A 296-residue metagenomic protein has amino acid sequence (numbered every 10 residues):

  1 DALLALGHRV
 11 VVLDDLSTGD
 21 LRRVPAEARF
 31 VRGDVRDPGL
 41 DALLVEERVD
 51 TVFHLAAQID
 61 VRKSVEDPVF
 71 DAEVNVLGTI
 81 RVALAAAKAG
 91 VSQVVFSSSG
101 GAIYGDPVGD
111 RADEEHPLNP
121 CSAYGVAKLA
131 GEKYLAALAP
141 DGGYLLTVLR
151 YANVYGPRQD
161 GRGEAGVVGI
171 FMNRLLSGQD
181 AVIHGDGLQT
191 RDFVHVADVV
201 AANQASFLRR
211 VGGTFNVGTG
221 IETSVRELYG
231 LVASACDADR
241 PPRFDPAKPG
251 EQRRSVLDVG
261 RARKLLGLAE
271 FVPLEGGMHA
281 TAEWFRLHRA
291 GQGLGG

Functional and structural regions predicted by a protein language model:
D1-V154, A280: N-terminal Rossmann-like NAD(P)+-binding domain of SDR-like oxidoreductases, especially those catalyzing
R36, A56-I59, D71, D160 (+3 more regions): Glycosyltransferase donor-binding loop in the core domain
A56, A86, G163, L175-L176 (+2 more regions): Hydrophobic aliphatic residues
K63-S64, H116, L146-D160, I170-V194 (+2 more regions): A conserved pocket-lining segment of Rossmann-fold NAD(P)-dependent short-chain dehydrogenase/reductase
T79-I80, L129-A136, G169-M172, V200-A201 (+1 more regions): Conserved active-site helix of classical SDR/Rossmann-fold NAD(P)-dependent CH-OH oxidoreductases
D106, A123, D160, E164 (+1 more regions): Active-site "substrate specificity/gating" loop of NAD(P)-dependent dehydrogenases, especially the short-chain
L176-G296: C-terminal substrate-binding subdomain of Rossmann-fold SDR/epimerase-dehydratase oxidoreductases
